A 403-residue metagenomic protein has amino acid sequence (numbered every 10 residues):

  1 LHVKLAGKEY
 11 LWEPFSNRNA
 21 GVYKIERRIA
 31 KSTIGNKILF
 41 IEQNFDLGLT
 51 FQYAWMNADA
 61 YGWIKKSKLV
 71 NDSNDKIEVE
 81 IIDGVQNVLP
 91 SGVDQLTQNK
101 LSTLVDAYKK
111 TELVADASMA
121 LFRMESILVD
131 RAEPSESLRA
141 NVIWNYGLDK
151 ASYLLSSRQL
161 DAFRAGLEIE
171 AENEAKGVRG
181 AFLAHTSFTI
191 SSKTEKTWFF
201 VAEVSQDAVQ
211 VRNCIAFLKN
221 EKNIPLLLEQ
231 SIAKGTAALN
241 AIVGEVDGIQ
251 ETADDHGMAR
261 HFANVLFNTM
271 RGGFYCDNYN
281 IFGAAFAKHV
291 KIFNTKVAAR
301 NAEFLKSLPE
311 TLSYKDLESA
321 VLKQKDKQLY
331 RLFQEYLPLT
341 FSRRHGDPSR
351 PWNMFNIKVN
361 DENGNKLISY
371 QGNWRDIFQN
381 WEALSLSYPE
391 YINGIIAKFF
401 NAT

Functional and structural regions predicted by a protein language model:
L1-T403: Anionic coordination/interaction segments
